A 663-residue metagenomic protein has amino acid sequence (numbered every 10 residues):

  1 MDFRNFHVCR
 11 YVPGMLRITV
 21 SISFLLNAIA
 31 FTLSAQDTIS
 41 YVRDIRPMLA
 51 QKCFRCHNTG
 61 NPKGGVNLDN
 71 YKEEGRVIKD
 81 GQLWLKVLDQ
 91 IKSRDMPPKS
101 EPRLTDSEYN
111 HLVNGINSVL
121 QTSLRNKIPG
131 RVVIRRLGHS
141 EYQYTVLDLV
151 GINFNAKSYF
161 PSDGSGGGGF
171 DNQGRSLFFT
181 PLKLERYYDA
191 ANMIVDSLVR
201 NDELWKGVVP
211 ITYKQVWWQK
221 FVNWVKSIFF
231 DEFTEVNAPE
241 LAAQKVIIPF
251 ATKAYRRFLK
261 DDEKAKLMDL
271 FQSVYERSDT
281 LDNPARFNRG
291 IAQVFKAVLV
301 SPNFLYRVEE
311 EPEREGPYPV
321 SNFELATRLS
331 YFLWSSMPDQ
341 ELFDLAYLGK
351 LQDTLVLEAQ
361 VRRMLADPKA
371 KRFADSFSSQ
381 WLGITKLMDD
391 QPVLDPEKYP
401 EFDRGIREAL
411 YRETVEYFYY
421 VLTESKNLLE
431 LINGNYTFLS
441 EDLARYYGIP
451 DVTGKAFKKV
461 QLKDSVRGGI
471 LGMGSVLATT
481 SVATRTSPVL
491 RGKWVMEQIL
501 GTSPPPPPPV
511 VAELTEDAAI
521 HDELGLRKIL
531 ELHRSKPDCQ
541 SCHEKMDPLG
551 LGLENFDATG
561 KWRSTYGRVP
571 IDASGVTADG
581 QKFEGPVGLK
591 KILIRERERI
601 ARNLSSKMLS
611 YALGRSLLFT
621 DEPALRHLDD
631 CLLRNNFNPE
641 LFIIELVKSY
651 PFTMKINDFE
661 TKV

Functional and structural regions predicted by a protein language model:
M1-L16: N-terminal secretory signal peptides that target proteins for export/translocation
R17-A30: Bacterial N-terminal signal peptides
A35-S227, K253, F258-K260, K264-L267 (+11 more regions): Aromatic- and Gly/Pro-enriched helix-to-coil junctions and flexible linker segments
Q36-N70, E74-K86, S93, S100-L104 (+6 more regions): Sequence context surrounding c-type heme c attachment/ligation sites in exported
R55, K63, P98, Q121-L124 (+15 more regions): Secretory-pathway/luminal and periplasmic proteins that interact with or process carbohydrate-rich
G115, E141, T145-V150, F178 (+12 more regions): Extended surface/linker regions that mediate inter-domain or inter-protein docking in multi-component redox
R125-L137, T234-V236, E309-T327, V356-P368 (+4 more regions): Extended, non-catalytic structural segments that build the interaction scaffolds of large macromolecular assemblies
I228-V294, P302: A conserved hydrophobic secondary-structure block that centers on an alpha-helix together with its immediately flanking
